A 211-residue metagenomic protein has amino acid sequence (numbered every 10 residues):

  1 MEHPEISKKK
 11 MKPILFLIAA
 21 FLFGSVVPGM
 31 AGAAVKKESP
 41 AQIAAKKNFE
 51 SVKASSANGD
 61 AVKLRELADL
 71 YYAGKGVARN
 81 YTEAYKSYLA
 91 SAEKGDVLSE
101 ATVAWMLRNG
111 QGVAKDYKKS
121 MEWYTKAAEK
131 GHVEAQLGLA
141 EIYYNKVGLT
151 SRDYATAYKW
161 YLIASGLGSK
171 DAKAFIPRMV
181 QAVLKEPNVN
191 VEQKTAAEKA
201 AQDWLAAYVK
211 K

Functional and structural regions predicted by a protein language model:
F23-A31: C-terminal segment of classical bacterial N-terminal signal peptides
M30-E66: N-terminal leader/linker segments that initiate helical-solenoid repeat arrays
A57-D60, A73-K75, N80, E93-D96 (+5 more regions): Short helix-capping/linker turns of helical repeat alpha-solenoids
R65, A101, E122, L137 (+2 more regions): TPR/TPR-like alpha-solenoid signature
E66-A73, S87, T102-N109, G138-K146 (+1 more regions): Hydrophobic face of amphipathic alpha-helices that form TPR/SEL1-like repeat modules and related alpha-solenoid
A172-K211: Terminal, low-structured helical/coil segments at or just beyond the last alpha-helical repeat
